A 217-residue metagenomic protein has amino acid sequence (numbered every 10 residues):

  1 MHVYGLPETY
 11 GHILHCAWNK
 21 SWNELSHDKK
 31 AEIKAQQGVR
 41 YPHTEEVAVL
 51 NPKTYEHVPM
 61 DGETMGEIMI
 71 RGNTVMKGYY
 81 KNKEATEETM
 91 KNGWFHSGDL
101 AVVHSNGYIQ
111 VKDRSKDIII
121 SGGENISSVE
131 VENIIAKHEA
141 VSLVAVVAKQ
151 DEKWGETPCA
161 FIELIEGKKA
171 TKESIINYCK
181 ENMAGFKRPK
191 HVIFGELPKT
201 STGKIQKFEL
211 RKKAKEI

Functional and structural regions predicted by a protein language model:
M1, V192-G195: General small-molecule cofactor/ligand-binding pocket signal
M1-V3, P7-Y108, S115-I118, V131-E132 (+2 more regions): Conserved AMP-binding/adenylate-forming
G72, K77-G78, L100-K187, P198 (+1 more regions): AMP-binding/adenylate-forming catalytic core of the ANL superfamily
A214-I217: Acidic/polar alpha-helix N-cap and adjacent early helical turns within long charge-rich amphipathic helices/linkers
